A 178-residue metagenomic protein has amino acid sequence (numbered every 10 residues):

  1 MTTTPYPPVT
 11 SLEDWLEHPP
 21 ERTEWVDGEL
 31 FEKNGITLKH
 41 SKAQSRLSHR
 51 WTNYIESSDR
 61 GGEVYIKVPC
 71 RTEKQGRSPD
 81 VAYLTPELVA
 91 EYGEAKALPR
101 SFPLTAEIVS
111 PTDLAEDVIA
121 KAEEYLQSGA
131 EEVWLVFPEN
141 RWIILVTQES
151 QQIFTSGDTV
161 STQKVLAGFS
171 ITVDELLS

Functional and structural regions predicted by a protein language model:
M1-S178: Gly/Pro/Ser/Thr-rich low-complexity, intrinsically disordered segments predominantly at protein N-termini
